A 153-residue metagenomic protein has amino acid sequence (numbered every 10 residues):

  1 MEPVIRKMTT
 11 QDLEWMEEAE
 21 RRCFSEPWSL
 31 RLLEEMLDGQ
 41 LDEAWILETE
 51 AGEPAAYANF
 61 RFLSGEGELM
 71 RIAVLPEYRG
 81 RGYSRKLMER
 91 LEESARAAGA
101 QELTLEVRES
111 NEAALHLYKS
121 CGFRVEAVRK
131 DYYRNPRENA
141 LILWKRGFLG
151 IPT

Functional and structural regions predicted by a protein language model:
E2-I5: Extreme N-terminal starter segment of soluble prokaryotic enzymes
K7-E77, R85-R90, S94, A98 (+1 more regions): Acetyl-CoA-dependent GNAT
S64-E66, E102, A140: A generic structural signal for beta-strand entry/edge sites
L75-E89, R96-A98, E102, R108-H116 (+2 more regions): Conserved glycine-rich acetyl-CoA-binding loop
E106, K119, R124-I142: Conserved catalytic-core motifs of GNAT/GCN5-like acyltransferases
